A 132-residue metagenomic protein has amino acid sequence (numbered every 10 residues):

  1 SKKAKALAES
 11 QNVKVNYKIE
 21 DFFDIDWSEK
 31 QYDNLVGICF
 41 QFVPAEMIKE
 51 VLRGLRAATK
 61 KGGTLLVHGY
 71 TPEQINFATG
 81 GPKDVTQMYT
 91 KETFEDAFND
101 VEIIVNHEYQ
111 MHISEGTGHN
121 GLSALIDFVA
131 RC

Functional and structural regions predicted by a protein language model:
A4-A8: Conserved SAM-binding loop
Q11-F23: Conserved SAM-binding strand-loop segment of SAM-dependent methyltransferases
F23-N34: A short acidic, Gly/Pro-enriched loop at the edge of an enzyme's catalytic core that lines a small-molecule cofactor
F42, G69-I75, Q110-M111: Short "lid" loop at the C-terminus of a central beta-strand within the Rossmann-like core of SAM-dependent
F42-L55: A short, conserved alpha-helix within the catalytic core of class I
G62-Y70: Conserved beta-strand signature within the Rossmann-like core of class I S-adenosyl-L-methionine
V85-E108, I126-D127: Short alpha-helix
S114-C132: Core SAM-dependent methyltransferase catalytic element
